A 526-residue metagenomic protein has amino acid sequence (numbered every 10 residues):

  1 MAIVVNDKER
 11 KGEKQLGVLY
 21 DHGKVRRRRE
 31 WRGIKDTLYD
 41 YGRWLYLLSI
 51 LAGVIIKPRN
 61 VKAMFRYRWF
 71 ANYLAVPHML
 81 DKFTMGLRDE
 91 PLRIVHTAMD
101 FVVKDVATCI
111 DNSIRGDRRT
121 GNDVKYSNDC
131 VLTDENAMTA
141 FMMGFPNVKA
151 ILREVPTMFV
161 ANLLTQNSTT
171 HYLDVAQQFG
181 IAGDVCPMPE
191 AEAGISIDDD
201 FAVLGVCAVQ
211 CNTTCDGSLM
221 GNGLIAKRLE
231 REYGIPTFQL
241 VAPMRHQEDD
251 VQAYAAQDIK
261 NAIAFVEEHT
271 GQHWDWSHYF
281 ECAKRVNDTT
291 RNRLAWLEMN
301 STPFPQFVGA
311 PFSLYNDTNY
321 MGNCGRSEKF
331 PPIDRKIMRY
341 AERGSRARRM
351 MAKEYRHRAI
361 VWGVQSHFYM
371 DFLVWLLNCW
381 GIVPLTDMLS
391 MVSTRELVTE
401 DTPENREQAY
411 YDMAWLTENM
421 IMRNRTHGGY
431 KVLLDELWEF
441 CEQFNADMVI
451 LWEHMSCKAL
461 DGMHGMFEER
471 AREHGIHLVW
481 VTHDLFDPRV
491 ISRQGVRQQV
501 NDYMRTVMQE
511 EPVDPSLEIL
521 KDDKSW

Functional and structural regions predicted by a protein language model:
V5-G53, G465-W526: Peripheral docking tails and interdomain loops at the edges of cofactor- or intermediate-handling domains
G12, L16-K24, R28-C130, A256 (+4 more regions): A charged, amphipathic alpha-helical module
L92-A202, G221-I225: An N-terminal, globular interaction/scaffold subdomain
V131-A140, N212-M220, W362-Y369, H454-G462: Gly/Ser/Thr-rich loops at beta-strand to alpha-helix junctions that form or flank small-molecule/cofactor-binding
E135-L173, I360-W438: Redox- and metal-dependent alpha/beta enzyme cores, enriched for Fe-S-associated oxidoreductases and cofactor-handling
A182-D200, A264-R285, D412-L434, V507-W526: Extended, charge-rich low-complexity interaction segments
D199-S277, E281, V286-M299: Internal, well-ordered alpha/beta segment that forms a basic, Gly-enriched binding/recognition surface
V374-T386, D401-D412, L416, M420-I421 (+1 more regions): Hydrophobic alpha/beta core scaffold segments
